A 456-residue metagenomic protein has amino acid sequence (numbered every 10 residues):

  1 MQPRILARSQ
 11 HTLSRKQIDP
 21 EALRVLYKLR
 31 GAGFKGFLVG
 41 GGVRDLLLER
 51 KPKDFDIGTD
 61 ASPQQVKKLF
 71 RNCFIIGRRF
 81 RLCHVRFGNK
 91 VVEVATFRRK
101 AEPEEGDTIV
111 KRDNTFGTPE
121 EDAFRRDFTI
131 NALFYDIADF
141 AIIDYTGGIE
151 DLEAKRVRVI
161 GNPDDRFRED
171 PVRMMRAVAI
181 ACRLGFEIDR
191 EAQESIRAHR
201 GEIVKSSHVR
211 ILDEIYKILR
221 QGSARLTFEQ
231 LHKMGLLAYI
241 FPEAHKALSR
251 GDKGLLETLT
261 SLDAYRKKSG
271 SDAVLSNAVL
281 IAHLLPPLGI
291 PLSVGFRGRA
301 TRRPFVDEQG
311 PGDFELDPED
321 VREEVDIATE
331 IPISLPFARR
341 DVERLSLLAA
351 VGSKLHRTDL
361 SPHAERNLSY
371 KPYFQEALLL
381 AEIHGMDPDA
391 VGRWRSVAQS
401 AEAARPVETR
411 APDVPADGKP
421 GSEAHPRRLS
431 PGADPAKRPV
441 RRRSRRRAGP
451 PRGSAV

Functional and structural regions predicted by a protein language model:
M1-V456: Catalytic cores of the polymerase beta-like nucleotidyltransferase superfamily and closely associated nucleotide
